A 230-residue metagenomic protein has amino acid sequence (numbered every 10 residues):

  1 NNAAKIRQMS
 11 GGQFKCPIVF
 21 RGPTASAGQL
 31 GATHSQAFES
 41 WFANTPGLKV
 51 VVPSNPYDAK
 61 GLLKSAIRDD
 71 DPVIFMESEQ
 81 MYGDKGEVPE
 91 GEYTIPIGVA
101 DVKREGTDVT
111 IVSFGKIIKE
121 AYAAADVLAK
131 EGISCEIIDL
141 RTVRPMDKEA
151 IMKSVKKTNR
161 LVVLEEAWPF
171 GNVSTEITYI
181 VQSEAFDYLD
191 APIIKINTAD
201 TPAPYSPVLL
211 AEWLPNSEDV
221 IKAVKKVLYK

Functional and structural regions predicted by a protein language model:
N1-N2, A37, W41, E176-I180 (+1 more regions): Alpha-helical scaffold elements adjacent to nucleotide-binding pockets in ATP/GTP-utilizing enzyme cores
N1-Q13, T175: Thiamine diphosphate
K5, D58-L62, I95-V99: Glycine-rich, charged/polar anion/phosphate-binding loops that engage phosphate groups from diverse ligands
Q8-D69, L228: Conserved thiamine diphosphate
Q13-V19, A27-Q29, E79-K230: Thiamine diphosphate
A66, D70-P72, I177-V181: Glycine- and acidic-residue-enriched helix-capping/beta->alpha junction motif
